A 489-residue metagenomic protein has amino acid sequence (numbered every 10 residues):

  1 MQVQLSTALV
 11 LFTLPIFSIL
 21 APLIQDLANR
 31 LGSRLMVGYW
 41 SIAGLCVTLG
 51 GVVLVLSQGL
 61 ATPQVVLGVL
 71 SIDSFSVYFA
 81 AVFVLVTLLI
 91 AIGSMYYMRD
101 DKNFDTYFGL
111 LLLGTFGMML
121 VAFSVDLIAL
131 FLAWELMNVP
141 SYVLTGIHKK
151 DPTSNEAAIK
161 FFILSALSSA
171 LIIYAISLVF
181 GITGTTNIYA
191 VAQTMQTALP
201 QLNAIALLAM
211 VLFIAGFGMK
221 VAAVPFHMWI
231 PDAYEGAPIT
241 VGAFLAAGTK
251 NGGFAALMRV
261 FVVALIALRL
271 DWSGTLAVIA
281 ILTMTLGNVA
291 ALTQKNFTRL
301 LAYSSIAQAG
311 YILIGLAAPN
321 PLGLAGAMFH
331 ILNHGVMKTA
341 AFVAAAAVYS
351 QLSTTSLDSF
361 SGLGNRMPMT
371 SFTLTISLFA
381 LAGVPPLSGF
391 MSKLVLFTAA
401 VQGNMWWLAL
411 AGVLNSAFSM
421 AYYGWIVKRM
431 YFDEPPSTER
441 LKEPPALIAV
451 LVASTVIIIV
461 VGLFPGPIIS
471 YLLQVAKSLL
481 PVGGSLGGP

Functional and structural regions predicted by a protein language model:
M1-P489: Alpha-helical transmembrane segments of multi-pass membrane proteins predominantly involved in bioenergetics
